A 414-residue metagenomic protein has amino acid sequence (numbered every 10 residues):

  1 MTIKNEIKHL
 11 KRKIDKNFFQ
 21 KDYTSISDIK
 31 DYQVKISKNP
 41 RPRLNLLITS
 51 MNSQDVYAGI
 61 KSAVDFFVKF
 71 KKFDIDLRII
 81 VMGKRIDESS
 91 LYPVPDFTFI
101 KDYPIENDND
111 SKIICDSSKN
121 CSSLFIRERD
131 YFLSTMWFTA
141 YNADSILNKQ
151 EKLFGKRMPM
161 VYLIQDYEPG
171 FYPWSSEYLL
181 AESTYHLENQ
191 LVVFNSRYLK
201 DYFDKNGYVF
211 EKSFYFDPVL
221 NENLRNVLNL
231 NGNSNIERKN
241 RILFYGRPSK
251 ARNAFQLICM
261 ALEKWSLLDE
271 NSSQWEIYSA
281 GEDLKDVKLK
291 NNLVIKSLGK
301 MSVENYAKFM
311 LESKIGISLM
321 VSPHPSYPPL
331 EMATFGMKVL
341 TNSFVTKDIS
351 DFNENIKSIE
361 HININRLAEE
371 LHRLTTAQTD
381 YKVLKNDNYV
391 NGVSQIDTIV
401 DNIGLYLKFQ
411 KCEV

Functional and structural regions predicted by a protein language model:
S25-Q33, P169-S175, F214-R238: Acidic anion/phosphate-binding donor-loop and adjacent secondary structure in glycosyltransferase catalytic cores
G59-S62, H186, K205, L220-S297 (+1 more regions): Conserved catalytic-core segment of nucleotide-activated headgroup transferases in glycan assembly
I126-E128, S175-V193: Membrane-proximal helix-turn-helix segments that form the acceptor-binding/catalytic region of lipid-linked
D130, L311-H324: Acidic donor-binding loop of glycosyltransferase active sites
E188-V227: Donor nucleotide-sugar binding/catalytic pocket of nucleotide-sugar-dependent glycosyltransferases
K338-N342: Short hydrophobic beta-strand element within catalytic cores of glycosyltransferases and related nucleotide-activated
D348-R373: Change "using UDP/GDP/dTDP sugars" to "using nucleotide sugars
I362, T376-E413: A charged, aromatic-enriched C-terminal amphipathic alpha-helix characteristic of glycosyltransferases across folds
